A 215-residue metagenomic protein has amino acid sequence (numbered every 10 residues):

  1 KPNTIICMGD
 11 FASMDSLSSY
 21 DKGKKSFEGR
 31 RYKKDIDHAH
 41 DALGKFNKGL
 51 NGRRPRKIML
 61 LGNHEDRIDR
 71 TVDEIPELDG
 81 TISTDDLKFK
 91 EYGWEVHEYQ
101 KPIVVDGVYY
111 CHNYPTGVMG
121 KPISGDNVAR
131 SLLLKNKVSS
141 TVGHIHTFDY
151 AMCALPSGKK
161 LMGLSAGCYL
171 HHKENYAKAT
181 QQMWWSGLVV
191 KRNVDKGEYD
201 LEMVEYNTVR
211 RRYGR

Functional and structural regions predicted by a protein language model:
K1, N51-G52, V104, L132-N136 (+1 more regions): Flexible, charged surface loops at secondary-structure boundaries
K1-E91: Core catalytic region of metal-dependent phosphoesterases/phosphodiesterases, especially metallo-beta-lactamase-like
K1-P2, Y110, R215: Basic, amphipathic N-terminal segments that precede the first structured/catalytic domain
T4, V108, S139-T141: Structural motif
M8, L60-G62, Y99, C111-Y114 (+1 more regions): Short His-Asn-centered micro-motif
E77-C111: Metallo-beta-lactamase
Y114-E202: Conserved beta-sheet core of the metallophosphoesterase superfamily
E202-G214: Short, solvent-exposed aromatic-acidic interface loops
